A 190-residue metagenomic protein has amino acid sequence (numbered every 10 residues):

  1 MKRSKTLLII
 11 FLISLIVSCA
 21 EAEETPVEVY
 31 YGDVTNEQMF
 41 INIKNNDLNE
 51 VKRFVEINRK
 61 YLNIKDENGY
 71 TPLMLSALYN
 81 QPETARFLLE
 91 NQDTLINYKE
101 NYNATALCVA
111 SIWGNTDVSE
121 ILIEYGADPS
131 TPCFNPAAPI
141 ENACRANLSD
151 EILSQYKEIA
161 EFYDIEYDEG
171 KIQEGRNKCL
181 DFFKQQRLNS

Functional and structural regions predicted by a protein language model:
T6-L15: Sec-dependent N-terminal signal peptides
C19-Q38, C144-S190: Ankyrin-repeat-protein effector appendages
T25-N68, L75: N-terminal segments that cap or nucleate solenoid repeat domains
I41-N46, L75-Q81, V109-N115, N142-E151: Ankyrin repeat A-helix N-terminal signature
E50, E83-T84, D117-V118, E151-I152 (+1 more regions): Conserved ankyrin/ankyrin-like repeat signature
V55-Y61, R86-L95, E120-D128, K157-F162 (+1 more regions): Ankyrin repeat domain, specifically the short helix-to-loop turn at the C-terminus of the second helix of each repeat
